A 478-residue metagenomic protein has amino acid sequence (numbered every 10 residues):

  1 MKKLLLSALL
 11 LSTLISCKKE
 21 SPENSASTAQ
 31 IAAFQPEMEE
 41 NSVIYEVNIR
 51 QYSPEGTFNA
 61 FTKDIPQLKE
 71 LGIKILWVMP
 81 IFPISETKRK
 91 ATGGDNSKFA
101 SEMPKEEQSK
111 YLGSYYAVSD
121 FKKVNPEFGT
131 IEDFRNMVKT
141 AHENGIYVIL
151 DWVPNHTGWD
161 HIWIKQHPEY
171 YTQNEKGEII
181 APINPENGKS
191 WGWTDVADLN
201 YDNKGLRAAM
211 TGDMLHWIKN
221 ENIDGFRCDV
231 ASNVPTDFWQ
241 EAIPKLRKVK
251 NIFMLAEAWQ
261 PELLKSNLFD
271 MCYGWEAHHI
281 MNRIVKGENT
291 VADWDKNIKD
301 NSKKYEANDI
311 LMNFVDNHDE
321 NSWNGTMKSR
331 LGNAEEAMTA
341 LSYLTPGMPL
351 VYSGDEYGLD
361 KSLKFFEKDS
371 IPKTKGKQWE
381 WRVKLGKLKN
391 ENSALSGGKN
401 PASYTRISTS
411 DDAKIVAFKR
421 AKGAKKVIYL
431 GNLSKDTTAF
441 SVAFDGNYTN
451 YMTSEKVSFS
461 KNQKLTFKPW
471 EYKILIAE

Functional and structural regions predicted by a protein language model:
M1-L4, K18: Positively charged n-region of N-terminal signal peptides that target proteins for export
L4-S12: Sec-dependent N-terminal signal peptides
C17-N48, S53-W77, P83, L331-G332 (+2 more regions): Carbohydrate-interacting/catalytic domains
E20-S21, Q30-Y45, R50-K74, P80-E221 (+2 more regions): Substrate-binding/active-site clefts of carbohydrate-active enzymes
N24-T28, G212-L215, K219, R227-L311 (+8 more regions): Active-site-proximal helices and loops of the catalytic beta/alpha 8
V43-Y45, L76-V78, V148-L150, F226 (+3 more regions): Hydrophobic faces of well-ordered beta-strands that scaffold small-molecule active sites in alpha/beta enzyme cores
E306-S329: Active-site clefts of carbohydrate-active enzymes
T339-Y357: Conserved short secondary-structure transition element at the edge of the structured enzyme core that lines
